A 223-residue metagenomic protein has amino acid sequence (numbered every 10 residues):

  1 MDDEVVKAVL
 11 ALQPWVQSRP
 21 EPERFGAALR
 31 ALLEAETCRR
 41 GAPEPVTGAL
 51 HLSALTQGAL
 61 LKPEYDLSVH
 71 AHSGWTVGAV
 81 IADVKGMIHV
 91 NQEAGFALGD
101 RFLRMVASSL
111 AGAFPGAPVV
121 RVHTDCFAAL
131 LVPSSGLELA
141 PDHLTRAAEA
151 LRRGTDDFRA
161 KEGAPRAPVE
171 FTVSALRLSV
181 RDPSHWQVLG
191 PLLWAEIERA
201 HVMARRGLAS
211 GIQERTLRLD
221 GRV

Functional and structural regions predicted by a protein language model:
D2-L67: Signal-transducing coiled-coil linker helices
D3, K7, P20-R24, A54 (+5 more regions): Alpha-helix boundary/N-cap detector
P14, A27, A31, A35 (+4 more regions): CheY-like receiver
A42-P43, G48-L61, A71-G78, K85-A111 (+6 more regions): Conserved long alpha-helical elements within nucleotide-processing catalytic cores of c-di-GMP signaling and class III
L55, G116, I212: Contiguous, function-dense segments enriched for cysteine-driven chemistry and partner/ligand-binding capacity
H70-W75, A164-P168: Short helix-terminating capping/connector loops at secondary-structure junctions
M105-R181, R199-V202: GGDEF/GGEEF active-site signature
T155, R159, G190-V223: Catalytic/regulatory signature loops of cyclic-dinucleotide turnover enzymes and related class III nucleotidyl cyclases
